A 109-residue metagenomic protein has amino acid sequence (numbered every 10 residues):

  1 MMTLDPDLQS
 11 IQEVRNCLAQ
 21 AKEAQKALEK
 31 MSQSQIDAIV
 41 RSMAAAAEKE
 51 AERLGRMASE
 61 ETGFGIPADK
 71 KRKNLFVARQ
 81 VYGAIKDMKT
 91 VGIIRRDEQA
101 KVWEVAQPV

Functional and structural regions predicted by a protein language model:
M1-V109: N-terminal Rossmann-like NAD(P)+-binding subdomain of aldehyde/semialdehyde dehydrogenases
